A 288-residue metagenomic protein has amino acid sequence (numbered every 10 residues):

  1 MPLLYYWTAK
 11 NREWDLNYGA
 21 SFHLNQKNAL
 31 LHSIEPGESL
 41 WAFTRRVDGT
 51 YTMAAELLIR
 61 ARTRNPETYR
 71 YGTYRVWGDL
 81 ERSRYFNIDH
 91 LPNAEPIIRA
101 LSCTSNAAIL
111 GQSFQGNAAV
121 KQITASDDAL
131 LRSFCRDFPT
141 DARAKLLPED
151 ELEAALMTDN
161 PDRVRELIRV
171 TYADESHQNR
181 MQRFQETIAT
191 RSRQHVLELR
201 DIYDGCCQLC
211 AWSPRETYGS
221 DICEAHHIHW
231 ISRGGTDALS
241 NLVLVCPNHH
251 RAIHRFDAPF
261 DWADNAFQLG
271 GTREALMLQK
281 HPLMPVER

Functional and structural regions predicted by a protein language model:
M1-P36, V47-D48, K121-E151: Compositionally biased, charged N-terminal/linker segments
K27, R45-V47, W212-R215, I228: Histidine- and/or cysteine-centered catalytic micro-motif in compact active-site loops
T52-T63: Short beta-strand-centered aromatic/proline hotspots
P66-R165: Contiguous surface segments at macromolecular interaction interfaces
N160-W212, S232-T236, S240, G270-L278: Short, charged surface segments at domain edges that flank catalytic/cofactor-binding sites
T190, R215, S220-R288: A detector for short metal-coordination/catalytic motifs
